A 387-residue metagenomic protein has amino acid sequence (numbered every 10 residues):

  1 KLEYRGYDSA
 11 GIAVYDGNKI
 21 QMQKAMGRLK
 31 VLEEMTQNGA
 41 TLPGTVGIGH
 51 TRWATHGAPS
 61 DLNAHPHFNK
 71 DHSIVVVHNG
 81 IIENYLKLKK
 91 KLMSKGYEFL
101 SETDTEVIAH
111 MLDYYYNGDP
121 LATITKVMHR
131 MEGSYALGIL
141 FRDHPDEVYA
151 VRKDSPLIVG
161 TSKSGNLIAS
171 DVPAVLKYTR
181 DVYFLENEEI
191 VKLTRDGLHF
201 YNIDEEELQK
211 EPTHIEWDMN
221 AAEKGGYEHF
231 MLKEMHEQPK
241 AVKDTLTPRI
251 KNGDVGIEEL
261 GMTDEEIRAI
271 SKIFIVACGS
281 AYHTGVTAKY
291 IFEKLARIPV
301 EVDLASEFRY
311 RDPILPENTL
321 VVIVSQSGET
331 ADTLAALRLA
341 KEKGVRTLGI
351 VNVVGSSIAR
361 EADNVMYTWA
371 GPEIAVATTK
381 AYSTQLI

Functional and structural regions predicted by a protein language model:
K1-K224, E228, K240-S271: Conserved short alpha-helical segments that host acidic/polar catalytic motifs at enzyme active sites
G39, D61, H67, E83 (+12 more regions): Functionally constrained cores in energy, signaling, and assembly domains
L232, H236-E237: Predominantly extracellular/luminal regions of secreted and cell-surface proteins, especially disulfide-bonded
Q238-P239, L295: Acidic-histidine catalytic/liganding microenvironments
R268-I387: Glycine-rich phosphate-binding loops that contact phosphosugars or nucleotide phosphates
